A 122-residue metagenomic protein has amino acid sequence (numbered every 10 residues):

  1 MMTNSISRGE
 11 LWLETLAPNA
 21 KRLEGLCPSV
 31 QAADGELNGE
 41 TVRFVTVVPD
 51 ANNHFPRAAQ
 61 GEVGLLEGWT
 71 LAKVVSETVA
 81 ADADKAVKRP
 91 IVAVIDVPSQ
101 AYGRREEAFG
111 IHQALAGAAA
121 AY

Functional and structural regions predicted by a protein language model:
M1-Y122: Terminal-region recognition feature
